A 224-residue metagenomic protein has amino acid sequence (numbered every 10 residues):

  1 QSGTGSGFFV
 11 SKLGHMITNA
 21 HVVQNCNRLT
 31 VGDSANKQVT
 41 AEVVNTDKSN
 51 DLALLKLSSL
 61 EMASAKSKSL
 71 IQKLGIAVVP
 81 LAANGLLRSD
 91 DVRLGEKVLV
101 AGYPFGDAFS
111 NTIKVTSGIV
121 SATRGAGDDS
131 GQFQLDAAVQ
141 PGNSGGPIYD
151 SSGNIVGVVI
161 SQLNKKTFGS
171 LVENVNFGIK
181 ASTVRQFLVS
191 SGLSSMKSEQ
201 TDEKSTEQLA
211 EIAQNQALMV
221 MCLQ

Functional and structural regions predicted by a protein language model:
Q1, A41, S59-G75, Y103-A108 (+1 more regions): C-terminal cap/linker of serine protease catalytic domains
Q1-L13, N19, K37-T40, P80 (+4 more regions): A conserved glycine-rich beta-strand in the N-terminal activation segment of trypsin-fold
G7, G14-T18, A41, L55 (+8 more regions): Terminal peptide-recognition signature
V10-K12, T46, T123, A138 (+3 more regions): Residue-level recognition of beta-strand microenvironments
S11-H15, N19-A63, S67-K68, L74 (+1 more regions): Catalytic-histidine neighborhood of serine endopeptidases, predominantly the chymotrypsin-like S1/PA family
S11-K12, D33-S34, K56-M62, S69-G75 (+4 more regions): A structural micro-motif recognizing beta-strand termini and the immediately following turn/loop segments
V22, A65-S67, A77-G131, Q140-N143 (+1 more regions): Flexible, gly/ser-rich surface segments that form the specificity/activation loops bordering the active-site cleft
D51-L57, D128-D136: Short, solvent-exposed secondary-structure boundary/capping segments
